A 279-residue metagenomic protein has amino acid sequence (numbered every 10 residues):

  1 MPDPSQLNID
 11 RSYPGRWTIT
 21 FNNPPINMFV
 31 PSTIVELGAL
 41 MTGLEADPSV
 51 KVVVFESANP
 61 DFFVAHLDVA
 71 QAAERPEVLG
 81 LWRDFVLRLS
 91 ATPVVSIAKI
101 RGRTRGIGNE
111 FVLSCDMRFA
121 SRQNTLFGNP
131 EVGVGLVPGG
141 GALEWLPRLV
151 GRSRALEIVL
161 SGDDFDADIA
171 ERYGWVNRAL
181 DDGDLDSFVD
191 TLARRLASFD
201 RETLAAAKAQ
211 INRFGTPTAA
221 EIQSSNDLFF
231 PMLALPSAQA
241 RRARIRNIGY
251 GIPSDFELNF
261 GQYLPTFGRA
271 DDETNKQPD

Functional and structural regions predicted by a protein language model:
M1-E56, A270-D279: Conserved CoA-thioester-binding segment of acyl-CoA-metabolizing enzymes
M1-P14, P60, G162, D166-A167 (+2 more regions): C-terminal alpha-helix plus adjacent terminal tail
I19, F55, D68, F111-L113 (+3 more regions): Hydrophobic/aromatic residues within transmembrane alpha-helices of multi-pass small-molecule transporters
S32-E36, L81, R88, F188 (+2 more regions): Charged catalytic carboxylate motif
V35, S49, S57-R88, T104 (+1 more regions): Glycine- (often His-adjacent) and acidic-residue-rich active-site loop that binds/positions the CoA thioester
L40-G43, L81-P93: Catalytic-core regions built around general acid/base machinery
R88-R201: Crotonase-fold acyl-CoA enzyme core
